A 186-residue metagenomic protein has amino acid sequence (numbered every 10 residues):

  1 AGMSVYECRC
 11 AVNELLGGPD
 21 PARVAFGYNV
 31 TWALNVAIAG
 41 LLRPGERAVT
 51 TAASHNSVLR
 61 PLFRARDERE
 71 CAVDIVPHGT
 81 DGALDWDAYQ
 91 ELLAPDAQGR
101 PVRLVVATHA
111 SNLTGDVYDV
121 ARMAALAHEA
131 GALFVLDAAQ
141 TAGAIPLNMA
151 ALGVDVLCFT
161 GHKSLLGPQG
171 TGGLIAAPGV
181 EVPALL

Functional and structural regions predicted by a protein language model:
A1-L186: Pyridoxal 5′-phosphate
